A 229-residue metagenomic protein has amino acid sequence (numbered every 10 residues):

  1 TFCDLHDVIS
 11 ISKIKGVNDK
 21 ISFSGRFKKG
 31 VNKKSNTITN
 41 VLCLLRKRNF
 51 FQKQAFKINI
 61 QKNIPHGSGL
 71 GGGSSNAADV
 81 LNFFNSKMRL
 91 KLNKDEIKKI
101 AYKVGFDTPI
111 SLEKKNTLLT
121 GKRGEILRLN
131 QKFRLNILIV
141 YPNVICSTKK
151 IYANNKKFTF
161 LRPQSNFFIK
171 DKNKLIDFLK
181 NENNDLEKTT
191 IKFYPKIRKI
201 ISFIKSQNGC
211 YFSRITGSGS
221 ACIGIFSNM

Functional and structural regions predicted by a protein language model:
T1-S68, S86-E96, N130-Q131, Y141-P142: ATP-binding N-lobe of GHMP and related small-molecule kinases
V17-K20, T148, M229: Short, conserved charged micro-motifs
V17-N32, V41, V80, Y102 (+1 more regions): Short, basic/glycine-rich phosphate-binding loops at helix/coil junctions that contact nucleotide phosphates
N59-S86, F106, F212-F226: Glycine/serine-rich anion-binding loops at beta->alpha junctions that coordinate negatively charged ligand groups
L81-L118: Contiguous, small/hydrophobic- and glycine-enriched helical/loop subdomains that border and often "cap" functional
S111-E113, T117-F212, S227: Conserved, helical-rich catalytic subdomain that frames metal- and/or nucleotide-binding sites in enzyme alpha/beta
